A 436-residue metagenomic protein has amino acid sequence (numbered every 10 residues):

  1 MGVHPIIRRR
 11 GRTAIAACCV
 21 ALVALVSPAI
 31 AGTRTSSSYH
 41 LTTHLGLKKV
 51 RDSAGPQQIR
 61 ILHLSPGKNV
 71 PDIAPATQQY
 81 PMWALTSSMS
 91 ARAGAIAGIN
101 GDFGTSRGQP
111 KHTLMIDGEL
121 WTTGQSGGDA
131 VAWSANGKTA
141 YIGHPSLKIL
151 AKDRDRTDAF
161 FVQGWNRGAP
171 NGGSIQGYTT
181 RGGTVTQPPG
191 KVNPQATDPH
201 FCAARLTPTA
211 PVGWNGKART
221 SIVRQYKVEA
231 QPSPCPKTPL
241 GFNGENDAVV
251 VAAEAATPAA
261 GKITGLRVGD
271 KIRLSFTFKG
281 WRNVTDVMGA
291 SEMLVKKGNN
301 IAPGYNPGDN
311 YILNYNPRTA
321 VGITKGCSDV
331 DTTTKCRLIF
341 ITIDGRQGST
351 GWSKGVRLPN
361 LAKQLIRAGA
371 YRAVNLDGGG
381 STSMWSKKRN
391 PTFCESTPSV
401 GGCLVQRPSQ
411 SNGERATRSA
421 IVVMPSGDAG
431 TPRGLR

Functional and structural regions predicted by a protein language model:
G2-A31: Secretory targeting and sorting signals
R12, I30-R436: Gly/Ser/Thr/Pro-rich low-complexity, intrinsically disordered segments
